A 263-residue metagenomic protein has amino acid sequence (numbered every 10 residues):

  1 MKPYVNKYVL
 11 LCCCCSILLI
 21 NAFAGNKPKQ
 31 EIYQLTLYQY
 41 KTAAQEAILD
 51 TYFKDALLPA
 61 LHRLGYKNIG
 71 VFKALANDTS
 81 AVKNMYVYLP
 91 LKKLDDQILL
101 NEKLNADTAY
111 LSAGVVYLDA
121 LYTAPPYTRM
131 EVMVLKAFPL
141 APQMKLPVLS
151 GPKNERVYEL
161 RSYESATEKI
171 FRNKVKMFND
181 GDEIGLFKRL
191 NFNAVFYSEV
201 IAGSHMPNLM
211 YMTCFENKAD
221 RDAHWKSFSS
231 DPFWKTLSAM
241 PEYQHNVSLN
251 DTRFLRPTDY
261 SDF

Functional and structural regions predicted by a protein language model:
M1-Q30: Bacterial Sec-dependent N-terminal signal peptides
F23-L111, V115-W234, Q244-F263: Short S/T/G/P-rich N-terminal loop/turn motif that feeds into the first structured element of a domain
